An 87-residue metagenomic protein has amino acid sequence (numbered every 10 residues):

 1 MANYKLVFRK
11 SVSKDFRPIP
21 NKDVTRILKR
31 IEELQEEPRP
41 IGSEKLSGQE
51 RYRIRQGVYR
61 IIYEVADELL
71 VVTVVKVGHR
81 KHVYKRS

Functional and structural regions predicted by a protein language model:
M1-V7, S11-T25, Q56, E64-S87: Enriched for short, Lys/Arg-rich terminal
R30-R55: A short, surface-exposed loop/turn module that caps and links secondary-structure elements
